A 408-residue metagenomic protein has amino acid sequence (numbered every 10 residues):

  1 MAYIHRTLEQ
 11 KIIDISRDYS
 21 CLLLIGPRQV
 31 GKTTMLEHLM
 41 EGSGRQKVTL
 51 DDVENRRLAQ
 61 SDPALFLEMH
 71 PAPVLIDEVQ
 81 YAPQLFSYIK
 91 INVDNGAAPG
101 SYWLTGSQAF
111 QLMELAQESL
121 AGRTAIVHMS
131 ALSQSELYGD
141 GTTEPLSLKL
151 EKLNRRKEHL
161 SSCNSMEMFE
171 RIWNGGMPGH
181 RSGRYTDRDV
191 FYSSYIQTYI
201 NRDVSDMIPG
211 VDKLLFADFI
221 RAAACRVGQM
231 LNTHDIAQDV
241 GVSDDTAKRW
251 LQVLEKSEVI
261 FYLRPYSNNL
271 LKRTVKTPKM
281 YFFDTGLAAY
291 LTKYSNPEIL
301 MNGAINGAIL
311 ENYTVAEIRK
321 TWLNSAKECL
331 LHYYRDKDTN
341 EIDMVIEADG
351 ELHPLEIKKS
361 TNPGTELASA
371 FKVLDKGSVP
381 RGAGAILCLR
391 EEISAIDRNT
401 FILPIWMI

Functional and structural regions predicted by a protein language model:
M1-P27, T33-Q46, L50, H70 (+3 more regions): A cross-kingdom feature that marks ATP-driven nucleic-acid transaction machinery
R45-P73: Short glycine-rich substrate-engagement loop in P-loop NTPases that contacts/grips substrate
E54-R56, Y81-P83, Q111-L112: Catalytic P-loop NTPase motifs of RecA-like helicase/translocase cores
M69-L85: Conserved P-loop NTPase "ATPase switch" module shared by AAA+ and STAND
F86-L104, Q108-F110, Q117-S119: Conserved catalytic/switch belt of AAA+ P-loop NTPases
T105-A109, L115, R123, S130-L132 (+1 more regions): A short beta-strand-to-loop transition that corresponds to the Sensor-1 phosphate-sensing loop of AAA+ P-loop ATPases
F110-I126, Y138-T143: Short regulatory helix/loop adjacent to the ATP-binding pocket of P-loop NTPases
S135, G139-A316: Interdomain hinge/linker elements that couple catalytic modules in large macromolecular machines
